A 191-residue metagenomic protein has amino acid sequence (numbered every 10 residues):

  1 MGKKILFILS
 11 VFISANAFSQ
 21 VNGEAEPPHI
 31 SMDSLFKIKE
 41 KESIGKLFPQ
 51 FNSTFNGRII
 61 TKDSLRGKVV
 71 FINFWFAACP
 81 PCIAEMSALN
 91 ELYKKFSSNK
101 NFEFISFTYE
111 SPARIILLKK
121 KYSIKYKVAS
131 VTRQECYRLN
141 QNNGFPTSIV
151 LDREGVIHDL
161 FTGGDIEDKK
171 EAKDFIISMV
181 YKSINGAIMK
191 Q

Functional and structural regions predicted by a protein language model:
M1-E24: Bacterial Sec-dependent N-terminal signal peptides
Q20-Q50: N-proximal helix/coil linker or "cap" segments that precede and/or mark the start of modular domains
P49-V70: A short beta-strand-turn-helix
K68-V70, W75-A78, S111, G144: Short pre-active-site segment immediately N-terminal to redox-active cysteine/selenocysteine motifs in thiol-based
I83-Y122, R133-R138: Structural microenvironment flanking redox-active thiols in thiol-disulfide oxidoreductases
I105, I116-E154, T162: Short, internal strand/loop/helix patches that form the active-site neighborhood or redox-interaction surface
V150-Q191: Thiol-/selenol-based redox modules, centered on thioredoxin-like and closely related oxidoreductase domains
